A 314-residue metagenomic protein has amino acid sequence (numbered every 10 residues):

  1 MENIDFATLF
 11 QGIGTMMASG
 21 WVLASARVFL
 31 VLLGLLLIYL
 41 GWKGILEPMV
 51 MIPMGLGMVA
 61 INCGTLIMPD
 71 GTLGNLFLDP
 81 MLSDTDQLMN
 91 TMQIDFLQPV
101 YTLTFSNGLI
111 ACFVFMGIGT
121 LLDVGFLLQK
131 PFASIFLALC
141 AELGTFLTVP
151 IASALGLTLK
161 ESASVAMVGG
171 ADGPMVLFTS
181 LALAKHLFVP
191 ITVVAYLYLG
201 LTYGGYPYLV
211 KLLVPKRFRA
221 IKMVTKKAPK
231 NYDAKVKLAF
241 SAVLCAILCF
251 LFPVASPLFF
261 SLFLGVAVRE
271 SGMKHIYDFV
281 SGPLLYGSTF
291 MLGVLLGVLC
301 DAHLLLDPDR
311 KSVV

Functional and structural regions predicted by a protein language model:
M1-L82, M92: N-terminal alpha-helical transmembrane segments of multi-pass membrane transport and channel/translocase proteins
F29-L32, P48-A60, C112-V114, T192 (+3 more regions): Hydrophobic mid-bilayer segments of alpha-helices in multi-pass membrane transport proteins, especially secondary
G55-N62, F136-V149, G169-V176, L285-L299: Small-residue-rich segments of transmembrane alpha-helices in multi-pass membrane proteins, especially helix faces
C63-Q98, G119-L128, P150-L159, H303-L304: Transmembrane alpha-helix boundary signature
T102-L128, G265-V268, L285-D307: Hydrophobic transmembrane alpha-helices of secondary-active transporters and Na+-translocating membrane complexes
L103-G108, F115-V124, I135-L147, I151 (+2 more regions): Alpha-helical membrane segments and immediately flanking helix-loop junctions that form or couple to the substrate/ion
Y196-M273: Membrane-embedded hairpin module used as a gating/binding unit in multi-pass transport and secretion proteins
S312-V313: Conserved small/polar residues in nucleotide/adenosyl-binding loops
